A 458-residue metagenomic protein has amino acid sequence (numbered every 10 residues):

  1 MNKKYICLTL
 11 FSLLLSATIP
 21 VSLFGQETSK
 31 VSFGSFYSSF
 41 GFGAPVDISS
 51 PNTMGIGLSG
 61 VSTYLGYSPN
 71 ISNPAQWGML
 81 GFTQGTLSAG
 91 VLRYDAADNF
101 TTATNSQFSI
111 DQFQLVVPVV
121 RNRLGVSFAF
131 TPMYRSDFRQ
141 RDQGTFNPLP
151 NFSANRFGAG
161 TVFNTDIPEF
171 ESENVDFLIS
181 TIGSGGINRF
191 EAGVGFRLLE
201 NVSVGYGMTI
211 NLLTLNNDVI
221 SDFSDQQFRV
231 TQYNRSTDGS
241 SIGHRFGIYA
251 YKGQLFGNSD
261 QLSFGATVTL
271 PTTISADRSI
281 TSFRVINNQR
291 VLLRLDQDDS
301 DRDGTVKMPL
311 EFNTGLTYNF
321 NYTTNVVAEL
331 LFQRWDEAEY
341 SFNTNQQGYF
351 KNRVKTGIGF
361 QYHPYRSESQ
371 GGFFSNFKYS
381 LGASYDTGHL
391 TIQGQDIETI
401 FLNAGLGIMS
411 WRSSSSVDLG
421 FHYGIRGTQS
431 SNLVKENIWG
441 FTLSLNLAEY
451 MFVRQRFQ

Functional and structural regions predicted by a protein language model:
M1-L10: Bacterial N-terminal signal peptides that target proteins for export
T9-P20: Bacterial N-terminal signal peptides
V21-G25: Intrinsically disordered, low-complexity terminal segments enriched in Ser/Thr
Q26-Q458: Subset of outer-membrane beta-barrel
